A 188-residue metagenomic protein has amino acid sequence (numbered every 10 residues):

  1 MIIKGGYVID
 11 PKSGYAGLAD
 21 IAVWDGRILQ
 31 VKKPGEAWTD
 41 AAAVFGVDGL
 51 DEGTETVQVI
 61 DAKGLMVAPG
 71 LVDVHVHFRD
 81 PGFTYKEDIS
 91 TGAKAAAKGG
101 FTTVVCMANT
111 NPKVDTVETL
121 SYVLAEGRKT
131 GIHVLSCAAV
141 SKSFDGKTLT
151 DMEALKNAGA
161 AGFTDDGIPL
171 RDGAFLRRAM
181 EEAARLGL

Functional and structural regions predicted by a protein language model:
M1-G70: Histidine-rich, glycine-flanked metal-binding segment
G6, I21, G26, G64 (+5 more regions): Divalent metal-coordination and catalytic microenvironments
Y7, Q58, P69-G70, E87 (+3 more regions): Flexible, active-site-adjacent loop/turn segments at secondary-structure boundaries
S13, V76-F78, I168: Short, glycine/acidic-enriched loop or turn micro-motifs at the edges of active sites
G17, E36-A37, A43-G46, D51-E55 (+4 more regions): Short, glycine/charged-enriched secondary-structure capping and boundary segments
G49, G53, A62-G127: Metal-associated gating/positioning segment near the N- to mid-region
A93-L188: Divalent-metal coordination cores built from histidine and acidic residues
